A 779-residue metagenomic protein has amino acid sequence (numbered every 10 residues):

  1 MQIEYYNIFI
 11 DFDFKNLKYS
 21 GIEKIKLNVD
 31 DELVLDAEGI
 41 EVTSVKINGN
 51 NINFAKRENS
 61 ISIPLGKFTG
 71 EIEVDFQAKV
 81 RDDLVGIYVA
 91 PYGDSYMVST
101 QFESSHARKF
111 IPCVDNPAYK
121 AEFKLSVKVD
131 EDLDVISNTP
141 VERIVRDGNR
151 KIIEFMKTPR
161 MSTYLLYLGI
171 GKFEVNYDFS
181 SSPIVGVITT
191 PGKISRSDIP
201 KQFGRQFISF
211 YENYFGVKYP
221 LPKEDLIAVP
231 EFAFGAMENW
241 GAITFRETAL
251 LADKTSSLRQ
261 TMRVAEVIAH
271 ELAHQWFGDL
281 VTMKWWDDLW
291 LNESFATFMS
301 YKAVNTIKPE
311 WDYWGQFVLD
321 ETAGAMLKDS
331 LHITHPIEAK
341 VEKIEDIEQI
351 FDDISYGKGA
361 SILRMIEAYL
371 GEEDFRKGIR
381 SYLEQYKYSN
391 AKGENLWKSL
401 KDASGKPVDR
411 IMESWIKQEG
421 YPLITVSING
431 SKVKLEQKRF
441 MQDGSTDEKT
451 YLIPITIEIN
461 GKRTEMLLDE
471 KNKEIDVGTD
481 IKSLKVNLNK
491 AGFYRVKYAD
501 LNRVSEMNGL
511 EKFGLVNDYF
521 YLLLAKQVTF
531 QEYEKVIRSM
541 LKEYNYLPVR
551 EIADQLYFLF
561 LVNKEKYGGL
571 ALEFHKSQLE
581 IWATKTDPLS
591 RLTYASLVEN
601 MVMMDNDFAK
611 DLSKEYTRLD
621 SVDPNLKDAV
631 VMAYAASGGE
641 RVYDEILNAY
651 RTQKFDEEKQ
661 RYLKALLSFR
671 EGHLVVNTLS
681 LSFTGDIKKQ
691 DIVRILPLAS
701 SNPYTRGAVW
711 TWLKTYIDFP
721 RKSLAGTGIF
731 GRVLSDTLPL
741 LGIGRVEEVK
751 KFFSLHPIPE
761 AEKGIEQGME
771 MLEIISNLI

Functional and structural regions predicted by a protein language model:
M1-K223, T248, D253, G324-L327 (+14 more regions): Acidic/His-enriched low-complexity segments
N7-F12, T282, Y643-A649: General secondary-structure propensity
A37, I268, L666: Small/polar loops that bind or transfer phosphate-bearing groups
G49, K56-N59, P112-A121, G192-P200 (+8 more regions): Noncatalytic linker/hinge segments flanking ATPase motor cores
G93, D178-S182, I243-T244, S330-H332 (+2 more regions): Short alpha-helical hairpin
S126-V129, D134, V145, K151 (+8 more regions): Non-catalytic accessory/interaction domains
F155, V187-G444, F558, G569-Q578 (+3 more regions): Hydrophobic alpha-helical and helix-loop surface patches within well-folded domains that function as non-catalytic
